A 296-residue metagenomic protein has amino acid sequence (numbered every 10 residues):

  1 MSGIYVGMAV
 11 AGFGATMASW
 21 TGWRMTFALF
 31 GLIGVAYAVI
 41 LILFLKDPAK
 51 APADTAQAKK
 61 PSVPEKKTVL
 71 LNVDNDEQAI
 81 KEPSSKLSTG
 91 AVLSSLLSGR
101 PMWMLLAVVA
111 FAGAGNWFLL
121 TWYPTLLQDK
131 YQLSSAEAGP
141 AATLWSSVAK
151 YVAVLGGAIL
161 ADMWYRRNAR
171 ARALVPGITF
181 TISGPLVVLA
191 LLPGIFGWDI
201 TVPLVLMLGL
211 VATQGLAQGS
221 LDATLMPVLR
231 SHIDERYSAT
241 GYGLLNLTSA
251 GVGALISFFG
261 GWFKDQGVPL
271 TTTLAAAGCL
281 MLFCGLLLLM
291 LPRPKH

Functional and structural regions predicted by a protein language model:
M1-A15, G34, S146-V154, N246-I256: Glycine-rich segments within core transmembrane alpha-helices of 12-TM secondary carriers
I4-K50: Helix-loop-helix hairpin linking two adjacent transmembrane segments in secondary transporters
G14-T21, L127-Q128, L160-A161, Y165 (+1 more regions): Interfacial helix-cap and linker-helix signal at transmembrane-aqueous boundaries of multi-pass secondary transporters
M17-L32, A171-L174, W262-M281: A membrane-interface helix-boundary motif in multi-pass transporters
P52-L106, K130: Juxtamembrane intracellular "pre-TM" segments in multi-pass secondary transporters
G99-L155, Q218-D222, M226, G253-S257: Extracytoplasmic gate region of multi-pass secondary transporters
A169-L225: C-terminal transmembrane helical hairpin of 12-TM major facilitator-type secondary transporters
R230-G267: A late C-terminal transmembrane helix in Major Facilitator Superfamily
